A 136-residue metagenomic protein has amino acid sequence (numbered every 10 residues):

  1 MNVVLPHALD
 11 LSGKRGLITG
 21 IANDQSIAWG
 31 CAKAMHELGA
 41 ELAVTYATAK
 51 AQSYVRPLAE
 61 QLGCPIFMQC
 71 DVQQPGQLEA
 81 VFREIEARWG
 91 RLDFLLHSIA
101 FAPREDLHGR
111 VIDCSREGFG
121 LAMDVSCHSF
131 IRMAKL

Functional and structural regions predicted by a protein language model:
N2-A8: A short, basic/flexible loop-to-alpha-helix module at the beginning of a structural domain
A8-V44: Canonical Rossmann dinucleotide-binding motif of NAD(H)/NADP(H)-dependent dehydrogenases/reductases, specifically
Q25, K50, M68, Q74 (+1 more regions): Short beta->alpha connector loops of Rossmann-like oxidoreductase domains
L38-R56: Conserved glycine-rich Rossmann-like NAD(P)H-binding loop of the short-chain dehydrogenase/reductase
A59, I66-Q69, Q74-G90: Conserved amphipathic alpha-helix within the SDR
Q69-C70, L92-E105, S126: Rossmann-fold scaffold of SDR-type NAD(P)-dependent oxidoreductases
R83, A87, A100-F101, L121-L136: Amphipathic alpha-helical dimer-interface segment in Rossmann-like NAD(P)H-dependent oxidoreductases
D93, H108-R132: Catalytic Tyr-X3-Lys loop
